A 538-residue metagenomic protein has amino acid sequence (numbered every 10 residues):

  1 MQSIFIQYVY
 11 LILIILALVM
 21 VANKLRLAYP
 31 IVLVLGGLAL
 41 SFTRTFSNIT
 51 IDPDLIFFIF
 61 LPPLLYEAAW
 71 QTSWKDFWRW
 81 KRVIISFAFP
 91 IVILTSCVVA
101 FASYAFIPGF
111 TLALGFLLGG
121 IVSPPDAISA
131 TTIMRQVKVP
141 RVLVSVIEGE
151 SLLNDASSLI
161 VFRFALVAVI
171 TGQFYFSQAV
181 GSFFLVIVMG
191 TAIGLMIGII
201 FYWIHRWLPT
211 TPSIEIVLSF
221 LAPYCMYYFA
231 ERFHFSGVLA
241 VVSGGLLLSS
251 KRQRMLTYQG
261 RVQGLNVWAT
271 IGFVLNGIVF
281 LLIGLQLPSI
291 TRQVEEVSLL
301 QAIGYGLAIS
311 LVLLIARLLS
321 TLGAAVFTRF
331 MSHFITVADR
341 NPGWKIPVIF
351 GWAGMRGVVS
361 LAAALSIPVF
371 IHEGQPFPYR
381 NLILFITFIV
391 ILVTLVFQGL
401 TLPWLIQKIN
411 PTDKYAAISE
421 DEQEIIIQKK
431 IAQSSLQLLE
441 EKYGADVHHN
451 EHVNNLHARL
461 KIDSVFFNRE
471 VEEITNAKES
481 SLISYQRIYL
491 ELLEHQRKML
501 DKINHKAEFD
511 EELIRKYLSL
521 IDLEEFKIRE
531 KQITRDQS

Functional and structural regions predicted by a protein language model:
M1-I418, Y485, L500, H505-E508 (+2 more regions): Transmembrane helical cores of multi-pass secondary ion antiporters/exchangers
Y415-S538: Cytosolic C-terminal regulatory domains/tails of membrane transporters and channels
